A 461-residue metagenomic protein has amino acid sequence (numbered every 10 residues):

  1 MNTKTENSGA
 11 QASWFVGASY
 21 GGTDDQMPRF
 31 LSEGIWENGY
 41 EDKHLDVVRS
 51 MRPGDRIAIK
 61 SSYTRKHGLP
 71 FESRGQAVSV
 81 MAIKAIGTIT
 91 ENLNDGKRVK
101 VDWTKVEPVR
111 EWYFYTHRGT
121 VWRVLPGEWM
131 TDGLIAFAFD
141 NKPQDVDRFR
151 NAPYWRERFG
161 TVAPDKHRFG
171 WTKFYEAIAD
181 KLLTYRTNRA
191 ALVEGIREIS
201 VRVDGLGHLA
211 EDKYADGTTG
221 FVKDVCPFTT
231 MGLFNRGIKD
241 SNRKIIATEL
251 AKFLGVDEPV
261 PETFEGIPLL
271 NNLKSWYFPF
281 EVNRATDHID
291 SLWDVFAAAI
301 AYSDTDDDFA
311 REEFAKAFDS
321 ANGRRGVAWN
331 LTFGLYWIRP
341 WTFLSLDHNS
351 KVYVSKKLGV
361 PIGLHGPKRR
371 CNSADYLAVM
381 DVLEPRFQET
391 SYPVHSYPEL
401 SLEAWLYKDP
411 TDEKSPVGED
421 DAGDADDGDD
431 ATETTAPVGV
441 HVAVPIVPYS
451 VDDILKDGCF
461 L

Functional and structural regions predicted by a protein language model:
M1-P53, A58-S61, Y154-A163, G418-L461: Compositionally biased, charged N-terminal/linker segments
R56, S61-H67, L93: Short, charged beta-turn/beta-strand-edge "cap" motif at the junction between a beta-strand and an adjacent loop
T64-K84: Short, Lys/Arg- and Gly-enriched loop/turn segments at beta-strand edges
A77-Q144: Aromatic- and Lys/Arg-enriched surface recognition patch
F139-V162: Charge/polar-rich, low-complexity and marginally structured segments
A163-R324, P340-T435: An N-terminal alpha-helical hairpin/helix-loop-helix interaction module that forms a charged, gly/pro-flexible surface
L331-I338: Short hydrophobic alpha-helical segments that form membrane-spanning helices or hydrophobic packing faces of helical
